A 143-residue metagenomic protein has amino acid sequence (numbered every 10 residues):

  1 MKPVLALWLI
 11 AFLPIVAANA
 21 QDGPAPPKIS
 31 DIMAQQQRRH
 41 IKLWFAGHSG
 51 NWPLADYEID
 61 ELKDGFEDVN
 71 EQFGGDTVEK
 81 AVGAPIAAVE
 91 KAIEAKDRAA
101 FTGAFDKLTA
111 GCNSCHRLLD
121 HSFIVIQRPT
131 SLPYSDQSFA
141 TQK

Functional and structural regions predicted by a protein language model:
M1-V4: Positively charged n-region of N-terminal signal peptides that target proteins for export
A6-I15: Bacterial N-terminal signal peptides
I15-Q21: Sec/Tat signal peptide C-region and signal peptidase I cleavage site
Q21-P53, E58, A140-K143: Immediate post-signal-peptide N-terminus of mature secreted/exported proteins
H48, W52-A55, V82-L108: Amphipathic, charged alpha-helical scaffolds that flank and support histidine-based chemistry in signaling
Q72-P85, I124-Q127: Short, well-ordered alpha-helical segments that carry or flank key catalytic/ligand-binding motifs at enzyme/regulatory
L108-L119: The canonical Cys-X-X-Cys-His
I126-D136: Short cysteine/histidine-rich metal-coordination sites, predominantly Zn2+-binding motifs
